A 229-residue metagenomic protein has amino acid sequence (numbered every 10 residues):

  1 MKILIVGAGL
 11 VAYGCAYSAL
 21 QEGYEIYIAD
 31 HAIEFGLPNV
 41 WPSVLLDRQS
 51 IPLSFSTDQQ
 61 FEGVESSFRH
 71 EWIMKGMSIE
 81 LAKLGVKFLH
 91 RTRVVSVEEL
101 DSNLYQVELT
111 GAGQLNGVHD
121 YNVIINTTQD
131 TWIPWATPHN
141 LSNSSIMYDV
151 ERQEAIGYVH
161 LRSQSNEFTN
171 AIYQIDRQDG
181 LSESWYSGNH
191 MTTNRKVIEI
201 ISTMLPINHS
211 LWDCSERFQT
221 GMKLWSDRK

Functional and structural regions predicted by a protein language model:
M1-Y27, S210, C214-K229: N-terminal Rossmann-like FAD-binding beta1-loop-alpha1 element of flavoenzymes
L4, E65-S66, T137: A generic structural signal for short
A8, H31-E34, R93: An acidic- and aromatic-residue-enriched active-site/binding cleft used to recognize and process polar
V11, E34, D130-T131: Short, solvent-exposed loop/turn segments at secondary-structure junctions
G14-G63, H70-W72: N-terminal FAD cofactor-binding segment of flavoenzymes
Y17-L20, S78, A82: Class I S-adenosyl-L-methionine
Q60-E80, H209-W212: Short beta-strand to alpha-helix junction loop
K83-E199, T203-R228: Predominantly flavin-linked oxidoreductase catalytic cores and closely associated redox partners
